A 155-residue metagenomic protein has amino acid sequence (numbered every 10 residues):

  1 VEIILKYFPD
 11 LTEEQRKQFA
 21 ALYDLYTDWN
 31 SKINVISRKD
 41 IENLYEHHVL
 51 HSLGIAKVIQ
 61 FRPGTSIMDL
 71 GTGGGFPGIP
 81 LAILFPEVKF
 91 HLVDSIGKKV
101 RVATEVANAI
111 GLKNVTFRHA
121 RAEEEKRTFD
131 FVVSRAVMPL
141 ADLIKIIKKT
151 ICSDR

Functional and structural regions predicted by a protein language model:
V1-R38, E42: N-terminal auxiliary segments of SAM/dcSAM-dependent transferases
Y23, V49-S52, V100: Short amphipathic alpha-helical/adjacent loop interface patches that line ligand and macromolecule-binding sites
D28, K32, Y45-P63: Conserved alpha-helix/loop element of class I SAM-dependent methyltransferases that forms part of the SAM/SAH-binding
P63-G73: Conserved class I S-adenosyl-L-methionine
G74-E87: Conserved SAM-binding loop of SAM-dependent methyltransferases across substrates and taxa, primarily the Class I
E87-R155: S-adenosylmethionine
